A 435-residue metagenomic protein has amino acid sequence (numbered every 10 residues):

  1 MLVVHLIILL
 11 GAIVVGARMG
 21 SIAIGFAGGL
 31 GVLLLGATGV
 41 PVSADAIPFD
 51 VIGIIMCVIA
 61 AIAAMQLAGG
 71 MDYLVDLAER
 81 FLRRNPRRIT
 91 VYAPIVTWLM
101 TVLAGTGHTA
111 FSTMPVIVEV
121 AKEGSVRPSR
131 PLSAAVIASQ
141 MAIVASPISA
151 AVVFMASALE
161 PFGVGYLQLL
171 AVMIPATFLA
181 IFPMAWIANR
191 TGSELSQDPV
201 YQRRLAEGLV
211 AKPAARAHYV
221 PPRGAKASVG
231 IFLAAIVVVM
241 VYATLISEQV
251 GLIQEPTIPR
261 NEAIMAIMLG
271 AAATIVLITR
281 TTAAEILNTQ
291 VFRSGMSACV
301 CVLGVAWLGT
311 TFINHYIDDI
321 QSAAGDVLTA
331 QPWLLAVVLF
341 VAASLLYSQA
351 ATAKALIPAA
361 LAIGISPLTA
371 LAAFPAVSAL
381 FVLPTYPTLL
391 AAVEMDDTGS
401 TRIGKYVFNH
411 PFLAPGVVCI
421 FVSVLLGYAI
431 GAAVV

Functional and structural regions predicted by a protein language model:
M1-I62, P199-T311, A414-V435: Hydrophobic transmembrane alpha-helices of multi-pass small-molecule transporters
V15, A27-L30, P41-V126, T281-I363: Membrane-embedded alpha-helical segments and adjacent helix-loop junctions characteristic of multi-pass solute
I24-G29, T90, P131, L169 (+2 more regions): Alpha-helical transmembrane segments and their helix-entry boundary regions
D50-I59, L169-M184, P256-M268, T369-L383: Alpha-helical transmembrane segments
I59-A63, A93-T109, A134-S146, M173-I181 (+4 more regions): Helix-loop-helix module between adjacent transmembrane segments
E119-A227, S366-A376, A391-V435: Membrane-core helix-loop-helix motifs of multi-pass transport proteins
P147-A158, T244-L252, L308, F312-I317 (+2 more regions): Membrane-helix interface motif
Q349-A350, P384-E394: Terminal transmembrane helical module of multi-pass membrane proteins
